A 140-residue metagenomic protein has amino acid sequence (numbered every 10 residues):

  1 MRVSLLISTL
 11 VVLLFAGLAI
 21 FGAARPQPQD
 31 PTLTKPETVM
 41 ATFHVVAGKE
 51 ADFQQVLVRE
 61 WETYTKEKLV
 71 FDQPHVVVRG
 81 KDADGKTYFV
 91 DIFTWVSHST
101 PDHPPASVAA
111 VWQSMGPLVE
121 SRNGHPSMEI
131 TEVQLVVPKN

Functional and structural regions predicted by a protein language model:
M1-V11: Bacterial N-terminal signal peptides that target proteins for export
T9-A19: Bacterial N-terminal signal peptides
A23-Q29: Boundary of Sec targeting at the N-terminus
Q29-T32, R59-H75, D84-K86, I92-N140: An amphipathic, aromatic/His-enriched active-site/gating alpha helix that lines ligand/cofactor pockets
T34-H44, V90-I92: Active-site-flanking beta-strand signature of metal-NTP-handling nucleotidyl enzymes and homologous cyclase-like
V45-Q54: Short, surface-exposed ligand-recognition loops at beta-strand->loop->(often short) alpha-helix junctions that present
V78-G80: RNA-recognition motif
